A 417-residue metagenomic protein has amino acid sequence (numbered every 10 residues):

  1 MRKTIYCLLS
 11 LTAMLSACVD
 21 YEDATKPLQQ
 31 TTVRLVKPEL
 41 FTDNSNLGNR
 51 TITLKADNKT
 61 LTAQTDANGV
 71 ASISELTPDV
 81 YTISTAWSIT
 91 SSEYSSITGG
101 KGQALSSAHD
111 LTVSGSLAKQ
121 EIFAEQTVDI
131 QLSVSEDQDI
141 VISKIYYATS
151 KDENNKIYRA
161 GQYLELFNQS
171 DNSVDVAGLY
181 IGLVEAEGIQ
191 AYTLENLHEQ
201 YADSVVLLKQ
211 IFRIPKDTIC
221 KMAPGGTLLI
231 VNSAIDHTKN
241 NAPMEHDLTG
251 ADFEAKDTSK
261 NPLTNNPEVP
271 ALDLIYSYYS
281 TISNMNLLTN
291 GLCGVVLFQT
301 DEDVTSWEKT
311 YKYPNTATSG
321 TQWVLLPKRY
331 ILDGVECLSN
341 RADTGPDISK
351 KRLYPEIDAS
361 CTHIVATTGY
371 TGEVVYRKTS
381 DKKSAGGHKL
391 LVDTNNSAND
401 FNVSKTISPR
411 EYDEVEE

Functional and structural regions predicted by a protein language model:
M1-T42, I130: Bacterial Sec-dependent N-terminal signal peptides
E39-N58, V174-G178: Short, ordered, surface-exposed loop/turn motifs in non-cytosolic proteins
D57-A71: Short, acidic Ser/Thr/Gly-rich low-complexity loop/linker segments typical of extracellular and cell-surface proteins
T77-S95: A short, solvent-exposed beta-strand micro-motif common in secreted/extracellular proteins
I89-Q131: Structured interaction patches on ligand/partner-binding surfaces of diverse proteins
S133-Q190, T281-G294, T300-T318, D381-K383 (+1 more regions): A structural motif detector for short, solvent-exposed N-terminal "entry" segments of globular domains
A202-T406, E416: Solvent-exposed beta-edge/loop recognition patches
